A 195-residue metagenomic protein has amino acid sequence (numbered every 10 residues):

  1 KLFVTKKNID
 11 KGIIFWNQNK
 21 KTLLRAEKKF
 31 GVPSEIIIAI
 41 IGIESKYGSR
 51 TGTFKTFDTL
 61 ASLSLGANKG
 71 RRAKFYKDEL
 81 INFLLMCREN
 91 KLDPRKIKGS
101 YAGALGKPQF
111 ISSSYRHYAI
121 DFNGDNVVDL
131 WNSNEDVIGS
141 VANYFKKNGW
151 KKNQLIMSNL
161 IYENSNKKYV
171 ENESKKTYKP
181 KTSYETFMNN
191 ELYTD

Functional and structural regions predicted by a protein language model:
L2-G139: Acidic/His-rich structured neighborhood in mature extracellular/periplasmic domains
N90-D195: Flexible, glycine-rich surface segments
